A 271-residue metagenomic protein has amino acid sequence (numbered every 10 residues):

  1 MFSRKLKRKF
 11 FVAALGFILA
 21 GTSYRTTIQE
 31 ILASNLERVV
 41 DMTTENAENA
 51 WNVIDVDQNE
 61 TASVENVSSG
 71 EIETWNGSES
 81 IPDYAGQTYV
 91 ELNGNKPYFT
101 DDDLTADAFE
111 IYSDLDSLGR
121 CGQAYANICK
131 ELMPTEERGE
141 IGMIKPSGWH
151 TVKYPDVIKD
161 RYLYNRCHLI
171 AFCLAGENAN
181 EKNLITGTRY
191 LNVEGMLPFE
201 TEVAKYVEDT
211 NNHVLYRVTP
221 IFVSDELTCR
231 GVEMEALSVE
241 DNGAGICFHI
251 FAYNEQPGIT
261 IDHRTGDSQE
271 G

Functional and structural regions predicted by a protein language model:
M1-A13: N-terminal Sec-pathway targeting helices
R8-F10, T26, G231: Hydrophobic alpha-helical segments, especially transmembrane helices and their immediate juxtamembrane helical caps
R8-K9, E60-E79, S147, E200 (+2 more regions): Membrane-embedded alpha-helical bundles that constitute the cytochrome b-like, heme-associated redox core of multi-pass
F10-Y24: Hydrophobic membrane-insertion alpha-helices, especially the h-region of bacterial N-terminal signal peptides
G16-F17, N46, G122, F248: Generic signature of intrinsically disordered, low-complexity, basic-rich segments and short cationic peptides
Q29-D101: N-terminal, intrinsically disordered, polar/charged segments of Gram-positive cell-envelope systems that serve as
D101-G271: Domain-level detector of nuclease and nuclease-like folds in predominantly extracellular/periplasmic contexts
